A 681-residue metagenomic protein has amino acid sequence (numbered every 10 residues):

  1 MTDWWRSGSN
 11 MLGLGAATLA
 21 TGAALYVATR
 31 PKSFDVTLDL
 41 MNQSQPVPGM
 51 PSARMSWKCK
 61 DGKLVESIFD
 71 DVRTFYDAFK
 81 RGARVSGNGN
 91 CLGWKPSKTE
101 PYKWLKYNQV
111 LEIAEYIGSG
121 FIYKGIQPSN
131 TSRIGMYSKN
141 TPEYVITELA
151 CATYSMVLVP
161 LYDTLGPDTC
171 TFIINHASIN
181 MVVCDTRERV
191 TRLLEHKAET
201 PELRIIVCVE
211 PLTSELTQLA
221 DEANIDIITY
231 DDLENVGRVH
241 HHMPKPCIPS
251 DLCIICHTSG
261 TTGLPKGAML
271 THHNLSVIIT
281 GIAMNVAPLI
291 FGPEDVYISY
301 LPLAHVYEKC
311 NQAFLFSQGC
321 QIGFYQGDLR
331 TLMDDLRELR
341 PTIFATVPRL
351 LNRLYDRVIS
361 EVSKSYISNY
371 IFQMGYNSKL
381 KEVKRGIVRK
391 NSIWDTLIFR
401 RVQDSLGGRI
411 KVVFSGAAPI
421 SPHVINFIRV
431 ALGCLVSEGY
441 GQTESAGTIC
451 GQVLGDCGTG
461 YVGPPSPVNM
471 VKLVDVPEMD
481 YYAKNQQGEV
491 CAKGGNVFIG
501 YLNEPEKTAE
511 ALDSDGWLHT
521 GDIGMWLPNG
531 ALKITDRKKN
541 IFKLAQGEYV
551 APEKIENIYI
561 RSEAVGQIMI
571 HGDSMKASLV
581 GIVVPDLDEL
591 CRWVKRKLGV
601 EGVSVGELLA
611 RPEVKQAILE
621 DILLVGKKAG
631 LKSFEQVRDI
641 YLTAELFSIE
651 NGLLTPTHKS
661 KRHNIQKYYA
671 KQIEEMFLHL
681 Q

Functional and structural regions predicted by a protein language model:
T2-M55, T153-N235, L619-L623: Structural core segment of the AMP-binding/adenylate-forming
S56, A78-K106, Y123-K124, P128 (+2 more regions): AMP-dependent adenylate-forming
S67-D71, L92-L149, G166-T171, T229-D231: Conserved AMP-binding/adenylate-forming core of the ANL superfamily
G87-N90, C208, D226-I228, E234-H257 (+2 more regions): Conserved pre-ATP/AMP-binding loop-to-beta segment of ANL
W104-N108, C253-I279: Conserved AMP-binding A3 loop
S276-S299, L303-F399, R409, A431: Conserved AMP-binding/adenylation subdomain of ANL enzymes
E478-N485, E489-L544: Conserved ATP-binding/catalytic segment of the ANL
Q567-M569, W593-V594, K615, L619-Q681: Conserved C-terminal "lid"/linker of ANL adenylate-forming enzymes
